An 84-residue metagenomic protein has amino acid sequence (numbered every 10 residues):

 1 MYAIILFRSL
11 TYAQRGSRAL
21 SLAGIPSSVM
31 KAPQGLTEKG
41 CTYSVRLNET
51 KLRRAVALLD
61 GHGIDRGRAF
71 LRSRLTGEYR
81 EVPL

Functional and structural regions predicted by a protein language model:
M1-I4, R8-T11, S17, S21 (+2 more regions): Amphipathic, hydrophobic secondary-structure cores in small proteins
E49-L84: C-terminal structural segments of small proteins and small subunits
